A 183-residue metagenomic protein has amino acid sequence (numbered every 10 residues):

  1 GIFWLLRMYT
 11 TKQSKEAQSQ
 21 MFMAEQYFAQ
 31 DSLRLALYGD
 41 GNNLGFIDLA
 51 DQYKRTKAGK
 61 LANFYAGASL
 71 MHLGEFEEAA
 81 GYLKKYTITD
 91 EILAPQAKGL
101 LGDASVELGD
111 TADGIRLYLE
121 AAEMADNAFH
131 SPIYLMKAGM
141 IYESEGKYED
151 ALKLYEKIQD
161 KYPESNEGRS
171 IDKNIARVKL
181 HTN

Functional and structural regions predicted by a protein language model:
A50-G59, L73, T87-P95, E123-S131 (+1 more regions): Short solvent-exposed coil/turn linkers within tandem alpha-helical repeat scaffolds
